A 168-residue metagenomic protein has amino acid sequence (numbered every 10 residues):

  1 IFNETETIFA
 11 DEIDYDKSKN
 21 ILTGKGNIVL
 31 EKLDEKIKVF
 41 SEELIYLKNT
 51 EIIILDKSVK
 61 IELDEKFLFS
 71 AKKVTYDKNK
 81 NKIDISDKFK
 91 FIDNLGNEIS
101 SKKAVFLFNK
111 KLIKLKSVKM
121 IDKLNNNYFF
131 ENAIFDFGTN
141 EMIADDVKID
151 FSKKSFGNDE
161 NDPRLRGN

Functional and structural regions predicted by a protein language model:
I1-N168: Structural signature for solvent-exposed beta-strand/loop edge elements and short helix-capping sites, enriched
